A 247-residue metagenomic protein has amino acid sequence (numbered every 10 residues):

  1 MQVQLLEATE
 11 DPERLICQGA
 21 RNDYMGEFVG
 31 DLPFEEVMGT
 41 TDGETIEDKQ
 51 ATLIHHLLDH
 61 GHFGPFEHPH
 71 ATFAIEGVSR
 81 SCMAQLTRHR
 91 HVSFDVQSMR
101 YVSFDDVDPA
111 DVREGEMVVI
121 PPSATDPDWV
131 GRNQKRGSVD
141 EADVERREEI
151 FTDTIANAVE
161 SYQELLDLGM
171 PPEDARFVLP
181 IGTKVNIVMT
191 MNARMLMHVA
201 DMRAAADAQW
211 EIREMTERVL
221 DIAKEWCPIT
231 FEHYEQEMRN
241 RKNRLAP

Functional and structural regions predicted by a protein language model:
M1-P247: Family-specific signature for flavin-dependent thymidylate synthase
